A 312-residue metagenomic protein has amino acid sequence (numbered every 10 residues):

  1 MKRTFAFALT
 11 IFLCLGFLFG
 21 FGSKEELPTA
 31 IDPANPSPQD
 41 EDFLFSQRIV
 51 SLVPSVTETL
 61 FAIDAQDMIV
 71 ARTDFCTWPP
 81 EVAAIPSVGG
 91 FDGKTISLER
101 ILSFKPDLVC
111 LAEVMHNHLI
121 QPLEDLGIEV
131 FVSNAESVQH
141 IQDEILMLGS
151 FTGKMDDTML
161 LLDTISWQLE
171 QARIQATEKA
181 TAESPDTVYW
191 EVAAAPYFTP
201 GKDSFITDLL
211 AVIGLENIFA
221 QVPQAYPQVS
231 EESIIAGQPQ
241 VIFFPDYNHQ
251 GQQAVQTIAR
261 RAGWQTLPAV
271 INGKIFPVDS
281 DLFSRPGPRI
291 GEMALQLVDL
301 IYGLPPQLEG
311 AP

Functional and structural regions predicted by a protein language model:
M1-F45, P312: Short, low-complexity disordered leader/linker segments with a strong preference for bacterial N-terminal type II
N35, V88-E99, V222-E231: Short helix-initiation/N-cap motifs at beta->coil->alpha
F43-R48, H118-F198, F219-Q224, I271-P312: Extracytoplasmic substrate-binding proteins
Q47-V114, L215-I218: A short, structured surface patch at a secondary-structure boundary
V53, E113-V114, A195, V222 (+3 more regions): Short secondary-structure boundary segments
T73, D203-Y226, D246, F276: His/Asp/Glu-enriched short active-site or ligand-binding loop at hydrolase and phosphoryl-transfer sites
G93, S97-V114, I128, S230-Y247: Proline-aspartate-enriched helix->loop->beta-strand connector
M115-D125, V241-A259: A ligand-binding cleft/hinge motif common to bilobed small-molecule-binding domains
